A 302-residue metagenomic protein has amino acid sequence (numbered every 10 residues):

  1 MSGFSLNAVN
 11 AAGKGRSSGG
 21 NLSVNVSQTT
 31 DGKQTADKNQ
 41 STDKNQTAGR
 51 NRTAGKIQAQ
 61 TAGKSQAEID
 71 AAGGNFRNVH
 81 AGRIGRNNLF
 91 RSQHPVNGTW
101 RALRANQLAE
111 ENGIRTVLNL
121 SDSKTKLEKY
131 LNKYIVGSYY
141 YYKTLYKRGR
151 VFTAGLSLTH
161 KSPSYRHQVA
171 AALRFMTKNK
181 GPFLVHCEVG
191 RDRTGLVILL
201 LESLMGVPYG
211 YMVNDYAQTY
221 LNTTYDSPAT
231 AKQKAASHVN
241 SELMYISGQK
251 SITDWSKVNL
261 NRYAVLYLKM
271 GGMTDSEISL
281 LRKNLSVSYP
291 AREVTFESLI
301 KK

Functional and structural regions predicted by a protein language model:
M1-G3: Bacterial N-terminal signal peptides
L6, N10-S27, K33-Q40, K44 (+2 more regions): Cys-dependent protein tyrosine phosphatase-like superfamily
L184, E188: Active-site cradle of extracellular carbohydrate-active enzymes
V189, R193-T194: Ser/Thr-glycine-rich phosphate-binding loops at phosphate-binding pockets of nucleotides, nucleotide cofactors
